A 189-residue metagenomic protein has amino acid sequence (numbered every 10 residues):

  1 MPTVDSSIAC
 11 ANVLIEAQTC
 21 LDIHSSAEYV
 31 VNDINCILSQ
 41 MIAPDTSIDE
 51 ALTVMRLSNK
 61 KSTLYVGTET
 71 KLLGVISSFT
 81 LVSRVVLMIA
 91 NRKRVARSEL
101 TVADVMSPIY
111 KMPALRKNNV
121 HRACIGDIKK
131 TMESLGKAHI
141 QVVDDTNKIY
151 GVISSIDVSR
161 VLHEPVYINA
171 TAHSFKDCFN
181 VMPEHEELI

Functional and structural regions predicted by a protein language model:
M1-I189: Tandem CBS (Cystathionine beta-synthase) repeat/Bateman regulatory domains
